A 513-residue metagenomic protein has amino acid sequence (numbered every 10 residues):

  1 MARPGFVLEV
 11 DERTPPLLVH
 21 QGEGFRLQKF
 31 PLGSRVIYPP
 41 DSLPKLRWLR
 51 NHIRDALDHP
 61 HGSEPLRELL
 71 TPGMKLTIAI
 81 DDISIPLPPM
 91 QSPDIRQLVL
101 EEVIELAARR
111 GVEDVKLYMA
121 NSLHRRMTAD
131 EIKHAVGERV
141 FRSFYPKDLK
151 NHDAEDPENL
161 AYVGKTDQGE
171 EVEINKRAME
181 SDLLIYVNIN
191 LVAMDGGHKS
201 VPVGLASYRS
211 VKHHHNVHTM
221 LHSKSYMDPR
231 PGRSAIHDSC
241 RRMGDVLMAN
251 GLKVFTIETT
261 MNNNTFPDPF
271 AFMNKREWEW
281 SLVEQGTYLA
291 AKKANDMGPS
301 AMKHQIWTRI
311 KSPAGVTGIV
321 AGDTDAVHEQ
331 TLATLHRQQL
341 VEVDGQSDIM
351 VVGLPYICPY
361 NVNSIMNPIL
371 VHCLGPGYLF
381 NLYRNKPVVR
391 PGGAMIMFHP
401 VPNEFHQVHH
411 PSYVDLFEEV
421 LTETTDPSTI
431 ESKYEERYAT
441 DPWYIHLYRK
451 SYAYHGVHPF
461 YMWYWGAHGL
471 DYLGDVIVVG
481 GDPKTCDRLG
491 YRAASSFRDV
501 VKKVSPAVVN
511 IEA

Functional and structural regions predicted by a protein language model:
M1-I53: N-terminal amphipathic/basic leader segments beginning at the initiator methionine
P40-G73: N-terminal glycine-/serine-/threonine-rich phosphate-binding loop
S63-R125, C373-V388, G393-A394, H399-V414 (+1 more regions): N-terminal active-site beta-alpha-beta segment that forms phosphate/nucleotide-binding and substrate-recognition loops
K75, A79-S84, N188, T259-M261 (+3 more regions): Short loop/turn segments at strand-loop or loop-helix junctions that form parts of catalytic or ligand-binding pockets
P93-V172: Well-ordered mid-protein domain cores that form the structural environment of catalytic cofactors
R142-Q346, G353-Y356, P376-N381, P387-V389: Conserved, well-structured core segments that form the ligand-binding/active-site neighborhood of functional domains
S364-I365, I369-I477: C-terminal catalytic subdomain
F497-A513: N-terminal activation segment of mature serine protease catalytic domains
